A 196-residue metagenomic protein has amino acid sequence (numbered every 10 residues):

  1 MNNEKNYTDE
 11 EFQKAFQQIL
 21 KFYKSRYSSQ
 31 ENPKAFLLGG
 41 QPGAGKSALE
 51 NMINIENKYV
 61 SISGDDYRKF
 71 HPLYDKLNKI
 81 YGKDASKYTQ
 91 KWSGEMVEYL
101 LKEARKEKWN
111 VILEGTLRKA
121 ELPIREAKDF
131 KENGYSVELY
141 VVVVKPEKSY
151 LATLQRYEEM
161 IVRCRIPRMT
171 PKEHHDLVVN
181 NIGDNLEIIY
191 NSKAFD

Functional and structural regions predicted by a protein language model:
M1-S28: N-terminal pre-Walker A segment at the start of P-loop NTPase domains
S25-P33, A104-R105: Phosphate-binding P-loop
Q41-P42: The conserved Walker
K46: Conserved lysine of the Walker
L49, I53: Hydrophobic positions on the alpha1 helix immediately C-terminal to the Walker A/P-loop
Y59-N133: Conserved nucleotide-sensing/catalytic segment adjacent to the nucleotide-binding pocket in NTP-handling enzymes
K131-T153: Conserved phosphate-donor/acceptor-positioning beta-strand/loop module used by diverse small-molecule
L151-D196: Conserved GTP-binding G-domain of TRAFAC-class P-loop NTPases and closely related GTPase folds
